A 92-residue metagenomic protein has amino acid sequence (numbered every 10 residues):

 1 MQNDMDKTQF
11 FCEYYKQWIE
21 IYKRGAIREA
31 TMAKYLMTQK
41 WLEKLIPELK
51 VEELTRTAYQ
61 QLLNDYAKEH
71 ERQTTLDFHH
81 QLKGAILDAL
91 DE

Functional and structural regions predicted by a protein language model:
M1-Q9: Intrinsic-disorder/low-complexity linker and hinge segments
Q2, K16-E29, L36-E92: N-terminal core-binding DNA-recognition domain of tyrosine recombinases/integrases
F10-Y14: Alpha-helix N-cap/N′ positions at the starts of helices
